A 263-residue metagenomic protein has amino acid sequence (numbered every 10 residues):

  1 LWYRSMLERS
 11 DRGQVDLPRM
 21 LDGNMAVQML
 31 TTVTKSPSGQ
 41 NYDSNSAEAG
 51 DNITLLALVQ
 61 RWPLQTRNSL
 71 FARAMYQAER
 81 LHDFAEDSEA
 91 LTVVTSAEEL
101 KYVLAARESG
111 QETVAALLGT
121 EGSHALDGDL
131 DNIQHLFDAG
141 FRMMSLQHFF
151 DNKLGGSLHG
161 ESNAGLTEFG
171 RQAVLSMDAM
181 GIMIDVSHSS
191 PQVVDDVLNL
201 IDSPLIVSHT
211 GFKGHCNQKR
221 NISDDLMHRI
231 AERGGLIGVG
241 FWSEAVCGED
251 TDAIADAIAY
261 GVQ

Functional and structural regions predicted by a protein language model:
L1-E161, N217-G238, W242-Q263: N-terminal hydrophobic targeting/anchoring segments and the immediately downstream early-domain regions of hydrolases
S145-H148, K153-L226, G238-V246: Active-site core of metal-dependent hydrolases
